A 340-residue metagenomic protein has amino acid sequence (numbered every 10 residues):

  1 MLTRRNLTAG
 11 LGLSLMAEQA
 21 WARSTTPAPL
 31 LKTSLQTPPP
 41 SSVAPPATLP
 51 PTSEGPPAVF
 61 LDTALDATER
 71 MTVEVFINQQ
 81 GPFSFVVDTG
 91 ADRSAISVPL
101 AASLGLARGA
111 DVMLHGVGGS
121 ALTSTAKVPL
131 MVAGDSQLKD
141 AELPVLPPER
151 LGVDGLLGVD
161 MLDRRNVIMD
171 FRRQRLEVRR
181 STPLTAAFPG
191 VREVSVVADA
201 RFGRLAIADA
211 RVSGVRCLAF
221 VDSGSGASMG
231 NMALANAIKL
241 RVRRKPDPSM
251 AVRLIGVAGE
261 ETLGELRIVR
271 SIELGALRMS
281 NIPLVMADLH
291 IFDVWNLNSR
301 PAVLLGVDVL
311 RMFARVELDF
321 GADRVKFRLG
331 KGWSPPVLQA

Functional and structural regions predicted by a protein language model:
L2, N6-A340: Pepsin/retropepsin-fold aspartyl endopeptidases
